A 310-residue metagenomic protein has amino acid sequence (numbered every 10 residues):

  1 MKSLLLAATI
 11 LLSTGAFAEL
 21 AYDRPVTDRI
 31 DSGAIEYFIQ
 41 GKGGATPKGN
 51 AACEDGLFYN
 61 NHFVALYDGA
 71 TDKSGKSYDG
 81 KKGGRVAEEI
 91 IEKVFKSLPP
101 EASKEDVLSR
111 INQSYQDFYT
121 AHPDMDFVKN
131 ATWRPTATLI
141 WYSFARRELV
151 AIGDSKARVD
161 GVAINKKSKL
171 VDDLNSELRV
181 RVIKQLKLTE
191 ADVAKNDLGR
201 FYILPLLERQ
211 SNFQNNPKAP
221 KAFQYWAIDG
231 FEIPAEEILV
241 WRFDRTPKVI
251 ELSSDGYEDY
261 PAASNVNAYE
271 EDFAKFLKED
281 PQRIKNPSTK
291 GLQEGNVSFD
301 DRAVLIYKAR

Functional and structural regions predicted by a protein language model:
M1-E19: Classical Sec-dependent N-terminal signal peptides that target proteins to the secretory pathway
E19-R310: PP2C/PPM-type serine/threonine phosphatase catalytic domain
